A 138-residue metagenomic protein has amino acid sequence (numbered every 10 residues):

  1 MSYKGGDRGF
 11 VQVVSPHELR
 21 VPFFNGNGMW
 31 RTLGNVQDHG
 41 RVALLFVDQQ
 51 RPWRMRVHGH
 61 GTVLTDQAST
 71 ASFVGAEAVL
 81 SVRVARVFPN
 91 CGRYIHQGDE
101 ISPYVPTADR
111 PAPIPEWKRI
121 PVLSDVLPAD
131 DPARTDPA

Functional and structural regions predicted by a protein language model:
M1-A138: Binding-site signature for planar aromatic cofactors or substrates
